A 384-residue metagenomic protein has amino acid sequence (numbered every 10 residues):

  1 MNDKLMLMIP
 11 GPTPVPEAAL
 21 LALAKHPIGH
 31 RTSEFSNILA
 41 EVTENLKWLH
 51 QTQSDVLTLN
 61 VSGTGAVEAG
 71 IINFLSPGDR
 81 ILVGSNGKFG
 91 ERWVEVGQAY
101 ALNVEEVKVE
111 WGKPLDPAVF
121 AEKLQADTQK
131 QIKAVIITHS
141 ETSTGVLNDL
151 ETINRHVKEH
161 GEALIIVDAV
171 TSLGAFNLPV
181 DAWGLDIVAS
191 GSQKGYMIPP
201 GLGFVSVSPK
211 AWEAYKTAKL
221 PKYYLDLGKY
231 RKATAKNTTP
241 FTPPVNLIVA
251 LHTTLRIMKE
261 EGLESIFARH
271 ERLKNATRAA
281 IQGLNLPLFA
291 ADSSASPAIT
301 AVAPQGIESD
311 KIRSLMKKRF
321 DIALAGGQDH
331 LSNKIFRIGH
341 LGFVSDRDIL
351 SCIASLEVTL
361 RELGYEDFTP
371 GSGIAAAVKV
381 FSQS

Functional and structural regions predicted by a protein language model:
N2, H330, K334-S384: PLP-dependent enzyme catalytic core of the Aspartate aminotransferase-like
K4-N60, T64: A glycine-/small-polar-enriched, mobile loop at the entrance of the PLP active site in fold-type I
P14-V15, Q193-G283, S384: Active-site C-terminal subdomain of aminotransferase-like
Q53-L82, N86, G90-E95: Conserved beta-loop-alpha segment that forms the PLP phosphate-binding cup at the N-terminus of a helix
L115-G174: Active-site phosphate-binding strand-loop segment of PLP-dependent enzymes
D181-Q193: Conserved active-site segment immediately N-terminal to the catalytic lysine that forms the internal aldimine
P287-R319: Conserved PLP-binding catalytic core of the aspartate aminotransferase-like
